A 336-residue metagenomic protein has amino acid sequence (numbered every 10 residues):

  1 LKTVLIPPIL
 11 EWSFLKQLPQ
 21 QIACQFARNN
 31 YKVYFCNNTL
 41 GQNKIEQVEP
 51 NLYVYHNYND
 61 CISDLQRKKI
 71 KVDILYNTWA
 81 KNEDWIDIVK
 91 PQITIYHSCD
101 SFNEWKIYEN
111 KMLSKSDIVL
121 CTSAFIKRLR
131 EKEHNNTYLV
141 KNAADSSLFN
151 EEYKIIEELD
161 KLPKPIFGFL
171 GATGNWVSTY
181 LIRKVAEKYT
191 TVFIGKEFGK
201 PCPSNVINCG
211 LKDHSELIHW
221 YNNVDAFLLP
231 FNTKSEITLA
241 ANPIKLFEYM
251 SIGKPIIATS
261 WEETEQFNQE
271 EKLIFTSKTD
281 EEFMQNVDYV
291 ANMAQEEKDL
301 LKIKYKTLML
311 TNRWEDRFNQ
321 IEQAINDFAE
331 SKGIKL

Functional and structural regions predicted by a protein language model:
L5-C24, Y34-K115, C121-R128: Extended catalytic core of nucleotide-activated donor transferases of GT-like folds
S13-Q17, G174, S215, H219 (+2 more regions): Nucleotide-sugar-dependent
L18-F26, K245, I321: Short amphipathic alpha-helix
C24, D145-N223, L246, T279: Conserved catalytic-core segment of nucleotide-activated headgroup transferases in glycan assembly
N30, D225, G253-K254: A short alpha->beta transition loop at the rim of the catalytic pocket in nucleotide-sugar-dependent
F125, A143-S146: Carbohydrate-associated surface elements
L273-E281, Y289-Q295: Conserved acidic donor-binding segment of nucleotide-sugar-dependent glycosyltransferases
Q295-K332: A charged, aromatic-enriched C-terminal amphipathic alpha-helix characteristic of glycosyltransferases across folds
